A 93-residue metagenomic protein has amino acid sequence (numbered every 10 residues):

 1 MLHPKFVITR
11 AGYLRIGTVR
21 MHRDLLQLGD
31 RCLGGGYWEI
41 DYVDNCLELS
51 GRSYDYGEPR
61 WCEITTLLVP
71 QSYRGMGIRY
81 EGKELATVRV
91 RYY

Functional and structural regions predicted by a protein language model:
M1-Y93: Eukaryotic phosphoinositide-binding membrane-targeting regions
